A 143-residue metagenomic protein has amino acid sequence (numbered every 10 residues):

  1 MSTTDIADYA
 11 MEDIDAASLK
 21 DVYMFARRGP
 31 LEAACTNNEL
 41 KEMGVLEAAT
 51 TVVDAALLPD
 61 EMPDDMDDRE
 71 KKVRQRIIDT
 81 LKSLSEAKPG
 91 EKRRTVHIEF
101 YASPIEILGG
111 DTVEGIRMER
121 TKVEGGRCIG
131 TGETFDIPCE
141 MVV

Functional and structural regions predicted by a protein language model:
M1-E140: Dinucleotide-binding/catalytic capping subdomain of oxidoreductase cores
